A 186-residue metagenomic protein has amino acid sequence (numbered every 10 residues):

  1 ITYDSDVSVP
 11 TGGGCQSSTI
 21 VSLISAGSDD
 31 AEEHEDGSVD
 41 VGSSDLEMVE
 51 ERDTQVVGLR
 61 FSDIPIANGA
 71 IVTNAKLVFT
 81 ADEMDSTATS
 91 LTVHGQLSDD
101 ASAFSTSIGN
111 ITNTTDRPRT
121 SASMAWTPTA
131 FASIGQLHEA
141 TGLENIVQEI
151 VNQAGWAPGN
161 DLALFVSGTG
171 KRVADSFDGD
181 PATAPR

Functional and structural regions predicted by a protein language model:
I1-P65, L97-P118, T127, T169-K171 (+1 more regions): Flexible, small-residue-rich N-terminal segments that precede or flank a structured functional core
Y3, A81-Q153: Beta-strand-rich interaction/scaffold domains
C15, R52-D53, A67, I71 (+2 more regions): Extracellular/periplasmic catalytic domains that process cell-envelope and extracellular macromolecules
V21, L46-M48, L77, L91-V93 (+1 more regions): Hydrophobic beta-strand residues in large extracellular and virion-surface proteins
Q55-V57, T89, L137, N160 (+1 more regions): Residues that flank catalytic or metal-binding motifs in active/ligand-binding sites
V56, R60, N74, G142-N145: Extracytoplasmic/secreted proteins, especially bacterial periplasmic and envelope-associated proteins
F61, I71-E83: A short beta-strand element within beta-rich, extracytoplasmic domains of secreted/secretory-pathway proteins
I146-T183: Ser/Thr/Pro-rich, low-complexity mucin-like regions that serve as glycosylated stalks/linkers or repetitive adhesive
